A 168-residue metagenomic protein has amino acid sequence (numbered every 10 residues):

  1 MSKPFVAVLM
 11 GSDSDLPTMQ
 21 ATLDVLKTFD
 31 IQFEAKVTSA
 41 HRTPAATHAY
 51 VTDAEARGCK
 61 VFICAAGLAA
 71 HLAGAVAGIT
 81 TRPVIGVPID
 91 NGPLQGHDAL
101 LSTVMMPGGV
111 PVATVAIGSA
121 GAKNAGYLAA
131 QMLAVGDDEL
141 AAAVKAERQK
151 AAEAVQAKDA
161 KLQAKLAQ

Functional and structural regions predicted by a protein language model:
S2-R42: Glycine-rich phosphate/diphosphate-binding loop of Rossmann-like nucleotide-binding domains
P4, L9-P17, A21, H97-Q168: C-terminal binding/interaction regions
F5-M10, E34-K36, F62-C64, I85 (+1 more regions): Short glycine-rich or small-residue beta-strand-to-loop segments that form or flank ligand, phosphate, metal/Fe-S
D13, T38-A40, G67-L68, I89-G92 (+1 more regions): Short, ordered loop/turn segments at secondary-structure junctions
D15-M19, P44-T47, A66-A75, L94-H97 (+1 more regions): Short glycine/serine/threonine-rich phosphate/pyrophosphate-binding segments that cradle anionic phosphate groups
T22-T28, T52, I79-T81, A130-Q131: Short, solvent-exposed amphipathic alpha-helical segments in soluble enzyme and RNA/protein-processing domains
A35-A56: N-terminal beta-loop-helix "entrance" segment that forms/cooperates in small-molecule cofactor or anionic ligand
Y50-G92: Glycine-rich phosphate-binding loop
